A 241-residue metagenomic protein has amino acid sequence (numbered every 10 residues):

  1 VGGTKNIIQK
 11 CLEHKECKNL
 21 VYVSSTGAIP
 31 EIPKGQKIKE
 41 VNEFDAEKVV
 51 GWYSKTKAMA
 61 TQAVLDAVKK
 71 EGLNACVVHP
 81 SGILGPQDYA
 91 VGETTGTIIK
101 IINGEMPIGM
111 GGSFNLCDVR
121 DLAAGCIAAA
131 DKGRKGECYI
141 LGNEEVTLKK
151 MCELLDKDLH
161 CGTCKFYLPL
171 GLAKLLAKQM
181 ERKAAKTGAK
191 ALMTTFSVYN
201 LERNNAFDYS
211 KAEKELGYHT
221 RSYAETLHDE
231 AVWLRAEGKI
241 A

Functional and structural regions predicted by a protein language model:
G2-Y53: Conserved Rossmann-fold NAD(P)-dependent oxidoreductase catalytic core, especially the SDR/UDP-sugar
N6, M59, E93, M110-A130 (+1 more regions): Substrate-positioning beta->alpha
E13, K48-V78: Active-site Tyr-X1-5-Lys
S24-S25, H79-L84: Conserved SDR Rossmann-fold cofactor-binding beta-strand/turn motif
F44-K48, G96-C117, D121: A conserved pocket-lining segment of Rossmann-fold NAD(P)-dependent short-chain dehydrogenase/reductase
E71-L73, G85-G96, A129-Y139, C161-T163: Glycine/proline-rich active-site loop of Rossmann-fold NAD(P)-dependent oxidoreductases
G125-M193, Y209, K214, A224-A241: Mid/C-terminal beta-alpha module of Rossmann-like enzyme folds, strongest in SDR-family dehydrogenases/epimerases
